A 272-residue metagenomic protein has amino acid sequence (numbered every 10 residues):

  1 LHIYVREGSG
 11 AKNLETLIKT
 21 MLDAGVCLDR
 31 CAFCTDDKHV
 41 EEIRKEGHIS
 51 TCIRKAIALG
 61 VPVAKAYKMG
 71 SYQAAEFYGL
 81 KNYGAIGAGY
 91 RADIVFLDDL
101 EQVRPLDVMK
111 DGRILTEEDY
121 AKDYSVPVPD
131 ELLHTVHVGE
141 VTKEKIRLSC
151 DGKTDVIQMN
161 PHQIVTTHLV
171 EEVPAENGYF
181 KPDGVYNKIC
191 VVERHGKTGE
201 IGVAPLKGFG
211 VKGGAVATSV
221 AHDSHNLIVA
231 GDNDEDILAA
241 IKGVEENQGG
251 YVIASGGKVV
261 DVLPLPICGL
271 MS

Functional and structural regions predicted by a protein language model:
L1-V5, G10-F33, E42-A58, P62-K65 (+1 more regions): Histidine/acidic residue-rich metal-binding segments in metalloenzymes
D36: Active-site glycine-centered loops adjacent to acidic/histidine catalytic or metal-binding residues that shape
H39: Short, glycine/acidic-enriched loop or turn micro-motifs at the edges of active sites
R44-G60, A64-S272: Active-site microenvironment of metallo-dependent hydrolases
